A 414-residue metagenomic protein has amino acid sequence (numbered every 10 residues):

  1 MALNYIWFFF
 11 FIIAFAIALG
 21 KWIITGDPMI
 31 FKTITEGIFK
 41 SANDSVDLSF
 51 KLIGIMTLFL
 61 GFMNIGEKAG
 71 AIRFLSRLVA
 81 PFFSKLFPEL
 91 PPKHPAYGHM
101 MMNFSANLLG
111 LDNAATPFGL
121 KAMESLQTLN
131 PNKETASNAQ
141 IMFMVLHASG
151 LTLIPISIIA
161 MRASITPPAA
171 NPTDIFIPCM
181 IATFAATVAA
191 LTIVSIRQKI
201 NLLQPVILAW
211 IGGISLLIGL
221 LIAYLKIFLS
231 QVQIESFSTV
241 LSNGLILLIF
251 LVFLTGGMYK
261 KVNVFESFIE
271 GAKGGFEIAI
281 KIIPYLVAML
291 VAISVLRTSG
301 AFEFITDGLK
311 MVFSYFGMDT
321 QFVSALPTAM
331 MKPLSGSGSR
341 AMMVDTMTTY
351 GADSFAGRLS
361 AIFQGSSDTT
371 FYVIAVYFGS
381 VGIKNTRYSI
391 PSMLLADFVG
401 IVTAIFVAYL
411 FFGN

Functional and structural regions predicted by a protein language model:
M1-S49, V194-I280, G413: Hydrophobic transmembrane alpha-helices of multi-pass small-molecule transporters
I6, F10, K32, A69 (+13 more regions): Alpha-helical transmembrane segments of multi-pass membrane proteins, especially transporters and channels
W7-W22, M56-N64, S149-T152, I156-A160 (+5 more regions): Hydrophobic core segments of alpha-helical transmembrane domains in multi-pass membrane transport and ion-translocation
L19-I34, E67-I72, L153-A170, I196-Q198 (+7 more regions): Transmembrane helix-loop junctions in multi-pass membrane proteins
F31-T128, Q231, K260-T349: Membrane-embedded alpha-helical segments and adjacent helix-loop junctions characteristic of multi-pass solute
Y97, E134-S137, L247-L248, F322 (+1 more regions): Short hydrophobic/aromatic segments of transmembrane alpha-helices and their interfaces
N103, L108, V145, L153 (+3 more regions): Residue-level preference for alpha-helix termini and adjacent loops
L126-I218, D353-Q364, T369-N414: Membrane-core helix-loop-helix motifs of multi-pass transport proteins
